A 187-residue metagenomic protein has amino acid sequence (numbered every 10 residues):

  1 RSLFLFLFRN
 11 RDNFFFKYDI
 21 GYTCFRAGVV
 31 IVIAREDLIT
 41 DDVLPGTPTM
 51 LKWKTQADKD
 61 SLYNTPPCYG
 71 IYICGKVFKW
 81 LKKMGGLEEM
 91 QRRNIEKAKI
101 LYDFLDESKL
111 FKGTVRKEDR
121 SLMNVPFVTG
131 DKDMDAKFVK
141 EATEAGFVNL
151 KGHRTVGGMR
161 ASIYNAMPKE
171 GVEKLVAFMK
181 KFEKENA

Functional and structural regions predicted by a protein language model:
S2-F16, I20: N-terminal low-complexity segments that are often proline-rich with Ser/Thr-Pro
Y22-Y102, R116, E185-A187: Active-site C-terminal subdomain of aminotransferase-like
A34, F127-D131, I163-N165: Short beta-strand-to-loop capping motifs
D58, S121-V125, G157-M159: Short amphipathic alpha-helical segments
W80, I100, F104-S108, K137-G146 (+1 more regions): Generic non-transmembrane alpha-helical segments
L110-T114, G146-G152: A short linear hydrophobic-aromatic micro-motif
F111-A142: Conserved PLP-binding catalytic core of the aspartate aminotransferase-like
E144, V156-A187: PLP-dependent enzyme catalytic core of the Aspartate aminotransferase-like
